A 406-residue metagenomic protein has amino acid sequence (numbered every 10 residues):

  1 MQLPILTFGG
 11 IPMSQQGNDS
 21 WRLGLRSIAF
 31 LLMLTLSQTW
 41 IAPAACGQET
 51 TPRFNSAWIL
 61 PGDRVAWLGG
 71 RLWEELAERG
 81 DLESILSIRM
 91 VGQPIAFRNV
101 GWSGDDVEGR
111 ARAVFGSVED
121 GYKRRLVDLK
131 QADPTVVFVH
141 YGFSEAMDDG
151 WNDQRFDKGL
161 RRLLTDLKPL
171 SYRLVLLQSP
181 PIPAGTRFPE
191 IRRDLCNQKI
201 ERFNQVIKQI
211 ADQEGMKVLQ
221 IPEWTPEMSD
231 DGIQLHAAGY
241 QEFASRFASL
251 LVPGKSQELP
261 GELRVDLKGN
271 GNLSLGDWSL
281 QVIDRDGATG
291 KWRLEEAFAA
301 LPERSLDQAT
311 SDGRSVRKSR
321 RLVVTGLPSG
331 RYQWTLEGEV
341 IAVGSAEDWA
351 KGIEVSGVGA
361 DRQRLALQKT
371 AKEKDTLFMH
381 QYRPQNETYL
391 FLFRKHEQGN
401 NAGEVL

Functional and structural regions predicted by a protein language model:
M1-L23: N-terminal secretory signal peptides that target proteins for export/translocation
S27-W40: Bacterial N-terminal signal peptides
T39-Q48: Signal peptide processing junction and immediate N-terminal pro/mature segment of secreted/exported proteins
G47-S103, R125-D133, V137, W334: Serine-esterase "nucleophile elbow" of acetyl-processing enzymes
L60, E227-L406: Conserved catalytic region of serine esterases and O-acyltransferases that act on ester linkages in lipids
S103-G109, G116, D120-R124, V136-R161 (+4 more regions): Serine-dependent acyl-ester chemistry module
P169-R173, M216: A short helix->loop->beta-strand "cap" motif at the edges of active sites that frequently abuts
A184-Q220, S311-G326: Substrate-gating cap/lid alpha-helix
